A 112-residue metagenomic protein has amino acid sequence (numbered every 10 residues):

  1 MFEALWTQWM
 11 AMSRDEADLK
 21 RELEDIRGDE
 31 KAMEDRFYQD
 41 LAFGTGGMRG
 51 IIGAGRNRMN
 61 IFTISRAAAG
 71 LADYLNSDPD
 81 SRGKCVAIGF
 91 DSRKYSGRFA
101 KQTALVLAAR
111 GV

Functional and structural regions predicted by a protein language model:
M1-L5: Polybasic, low-complexity association/targeting segments
W6-T103, A109: An N-terminal, well-structured beta->alpha segment
V112: Short phosphate-binding/catalytic loops that engage adenosine nucleotides
